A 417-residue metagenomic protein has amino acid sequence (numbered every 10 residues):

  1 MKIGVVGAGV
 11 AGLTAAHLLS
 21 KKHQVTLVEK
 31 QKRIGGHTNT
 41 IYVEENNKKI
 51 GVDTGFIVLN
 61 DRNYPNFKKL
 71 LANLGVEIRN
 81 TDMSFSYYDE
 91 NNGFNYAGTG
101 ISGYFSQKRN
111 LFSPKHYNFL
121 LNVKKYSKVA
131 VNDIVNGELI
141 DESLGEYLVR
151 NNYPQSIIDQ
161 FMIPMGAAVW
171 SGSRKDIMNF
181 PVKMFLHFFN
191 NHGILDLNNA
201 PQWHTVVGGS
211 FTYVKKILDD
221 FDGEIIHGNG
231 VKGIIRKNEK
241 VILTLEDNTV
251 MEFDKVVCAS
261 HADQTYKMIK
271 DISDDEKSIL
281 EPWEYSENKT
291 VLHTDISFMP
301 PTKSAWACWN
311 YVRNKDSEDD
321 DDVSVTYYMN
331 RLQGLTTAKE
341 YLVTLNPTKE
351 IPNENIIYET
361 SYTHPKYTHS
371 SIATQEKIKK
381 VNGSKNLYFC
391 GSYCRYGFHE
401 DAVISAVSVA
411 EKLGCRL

Functional and structural regions predicted by a protein language model:
K2-L27: N-terminal Rossmann-like FAD-binding beta1-loop-alpha1 element of flavoenzymes
A11, R33, D263: Conserved Rossmann-like nucleotide-cofactor binding loop
S20-E44: Glycine-rich FAD pyrophosphate-binding loop
I41-F67: N-terminal glycine-rich dinucleotide-binding loop that anchors FAD/FMN and/or NAD(P) in oxidoreductases
D61, P65-N179: Mobile amphipathic helical/loop "lid" adjacent to a hydrophobic cofactor/ligand pocket
T99, D319-L417: Conserved flavin/dinucleotide-binding core of flavoenzymes
L186-L245: Helical element adjacent to the flavin cofactor pocket in flavoenzyme catalytic cores
K232-T363: Mid-domain catalytic core of redox enzymes that form a hydrophobic substrate pocket/lid adjacent to a catalytic redox
